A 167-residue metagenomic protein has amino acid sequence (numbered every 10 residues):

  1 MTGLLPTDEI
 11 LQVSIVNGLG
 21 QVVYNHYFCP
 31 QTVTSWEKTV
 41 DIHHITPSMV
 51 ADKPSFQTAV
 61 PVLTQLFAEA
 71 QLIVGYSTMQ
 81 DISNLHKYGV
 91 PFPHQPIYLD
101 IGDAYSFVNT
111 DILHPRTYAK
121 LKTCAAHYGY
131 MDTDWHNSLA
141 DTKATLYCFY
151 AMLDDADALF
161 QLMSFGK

Functional and structural regions predicted by a protein language model:
M1-P93, Y118-M131, H136: Conserved non-catalytic scaffold segment of RNase H-like nuclease domains
A59, A144-T145: Short Asp/Glu-rich motifs
L99-T117: Short alpha-helix plus adjacent loop in nuclease-associated cores
H127, L146-K167: Acidic two-metal-ion nuclease catalytic site recognized across multiple nuclease folds, prominently DnaQ/RNase D-T
D141: Short, conserved phosphate/pyrophosphate- and ester-handling motifs at nucleotide-, phospho-/glycolipid
